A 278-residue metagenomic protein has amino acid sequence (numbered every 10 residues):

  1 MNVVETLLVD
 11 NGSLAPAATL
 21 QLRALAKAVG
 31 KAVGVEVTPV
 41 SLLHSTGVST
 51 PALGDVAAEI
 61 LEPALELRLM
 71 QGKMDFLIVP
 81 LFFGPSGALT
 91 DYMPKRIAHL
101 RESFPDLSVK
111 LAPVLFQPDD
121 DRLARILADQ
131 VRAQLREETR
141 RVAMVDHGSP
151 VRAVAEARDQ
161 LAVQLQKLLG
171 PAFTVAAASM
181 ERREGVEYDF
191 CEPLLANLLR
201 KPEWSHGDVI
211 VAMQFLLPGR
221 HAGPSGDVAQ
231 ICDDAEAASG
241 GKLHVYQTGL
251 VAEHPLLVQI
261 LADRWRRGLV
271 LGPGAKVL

Functional and structural regions predicted by a protein language model:
M1-L278: Extended amphipathic ligand-handling, pore-lining, and cofactor/metal-binding catalytic surfaces
